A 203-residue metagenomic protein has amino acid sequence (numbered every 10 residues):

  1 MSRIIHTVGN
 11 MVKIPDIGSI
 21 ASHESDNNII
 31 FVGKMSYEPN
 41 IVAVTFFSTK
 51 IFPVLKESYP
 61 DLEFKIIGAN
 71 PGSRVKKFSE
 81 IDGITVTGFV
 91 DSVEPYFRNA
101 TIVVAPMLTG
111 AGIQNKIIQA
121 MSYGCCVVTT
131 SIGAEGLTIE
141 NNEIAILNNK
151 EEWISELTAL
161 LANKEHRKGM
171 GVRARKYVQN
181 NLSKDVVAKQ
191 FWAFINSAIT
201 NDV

Functional and structural regions predicted by a protein language model:
S2, H6-N99: Conserved catalytic-core segment of nucleotide-activated headgroup transferases in glycan assembly
V12, S36-P39, G112, A145 (+1 more regions): Glycosyltransferase donor-binding loop in the core domain
S73-V75, V93-E94, A111-Q114, I132-T138: Short glycine/proline-enriched, acidic/aromatic patches that form the donor-sugar handling elements
G83, R98-G112, C125-C126: Acidic donor-binding loop of glycosyltransferase active sites
K116-Q119, C126-T129: Short hydrophobic beta-strand element within catalytic cores of glycosyltransferases and related nucleotide-activated
T129-S131, N148: Conserved acidic donor-binding loop of glycosyltransferase catalytic domains
N141-E151, A159-K164: Conserved acidic donor-binding segment of nucleotide-sugar-dependent glycosyltransferases
E165-N196: A charged, aromatic-enriched C-terminal amphipathic alpha-helix characteristic of glycosyltransferases across folds
